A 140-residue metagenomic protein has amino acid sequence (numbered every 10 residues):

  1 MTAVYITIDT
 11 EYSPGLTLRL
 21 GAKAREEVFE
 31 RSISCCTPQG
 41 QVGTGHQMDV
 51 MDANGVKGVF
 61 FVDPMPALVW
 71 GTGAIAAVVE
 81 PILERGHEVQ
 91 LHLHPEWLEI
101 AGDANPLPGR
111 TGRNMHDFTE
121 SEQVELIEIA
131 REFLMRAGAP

Functional and structural regions predicted by a protein language model:
M1-P140: Catalytic alpha-helical scaffold of carbohydrate-active enzymes acting on polysaccharides/glycoconjugates
